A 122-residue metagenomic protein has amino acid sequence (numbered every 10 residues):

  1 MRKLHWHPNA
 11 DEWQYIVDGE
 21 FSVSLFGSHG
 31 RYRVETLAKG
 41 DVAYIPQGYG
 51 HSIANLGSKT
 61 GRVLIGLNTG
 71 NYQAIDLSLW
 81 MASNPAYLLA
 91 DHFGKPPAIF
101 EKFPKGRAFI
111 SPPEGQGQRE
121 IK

Functional and structural regions predicted by a protein language model:
R2-L4, G19-L25: Short beta-strand segments in beta-sandwich/barrel cores
K3-P8, V34-T36, A54-N55: Short histidine-centered beta-strand/loop micro-motifs that create catalytic or ligand/metal-coordination sites
H7, F26-S28, L56, G66: Surface loops and adjacent helix of pleckstrin homology
H7, Y15-V17: Extracellular-facing segments of soluble proteins and assemblies that are Gly/Ser/Thr-biased and enriched in aromatics
N9, Y49, K59: A generic "binding-loop/recognition-motif" signal
W13, E20, G27-Q47: Short acidic-glycine-tyrosine-enriched beta hairpin
Q14, A43, Y49-H51, T69-Y72: Solvent-exposed loop/turn segments at secondary-structure junctions within structured extracellular/periplasmic domains
S52-K122: Double-stranded beta-helix
